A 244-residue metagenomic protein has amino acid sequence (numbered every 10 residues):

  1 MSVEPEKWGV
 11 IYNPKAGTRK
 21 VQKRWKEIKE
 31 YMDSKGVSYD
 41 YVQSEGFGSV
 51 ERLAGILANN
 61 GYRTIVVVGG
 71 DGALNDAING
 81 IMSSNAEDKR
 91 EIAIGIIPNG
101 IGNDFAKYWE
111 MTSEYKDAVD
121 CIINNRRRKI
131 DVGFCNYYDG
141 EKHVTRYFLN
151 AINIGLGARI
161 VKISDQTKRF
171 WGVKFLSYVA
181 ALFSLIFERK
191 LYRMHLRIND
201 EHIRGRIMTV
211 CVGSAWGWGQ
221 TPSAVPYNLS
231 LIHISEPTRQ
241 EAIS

Functional and structural regions predicted by a protein language model:
M1-V68, N79: ATP/NTP phosphate-donor binding region
Q22-R24, I78-I81, K107-W109, S223-A224: Short amphipathic alpha-helical segments
I28, V50, A77, F105-A106 (+2 more regions): Hydrophobic packing residues within well-ordered alpha-helices of enzyme cores
K35, S83-T209: Catalytic core of DAGKc-family lipid kinases
A73-A86: Short Gly/Thr/Asp-enriched flexible loops that form oxyanion-binding sites at enzyme active sites
N153, G157, C211-Y227: Glycine-rich phosphate/pyrophosphate-binding beta-alpha loops
K168-L176, W218-Q220, P226-L231, S235: Gly/Ser/Thr-rich active-site loops/lids in small-molecule metabolic enzymes that frequently grip phosphoryl groups
I232-E236, Q240-S244: Single conserved hydrophobic/aromatic residue that forms the stacking wall/gate of nucleotide- or nucleobase-binding
